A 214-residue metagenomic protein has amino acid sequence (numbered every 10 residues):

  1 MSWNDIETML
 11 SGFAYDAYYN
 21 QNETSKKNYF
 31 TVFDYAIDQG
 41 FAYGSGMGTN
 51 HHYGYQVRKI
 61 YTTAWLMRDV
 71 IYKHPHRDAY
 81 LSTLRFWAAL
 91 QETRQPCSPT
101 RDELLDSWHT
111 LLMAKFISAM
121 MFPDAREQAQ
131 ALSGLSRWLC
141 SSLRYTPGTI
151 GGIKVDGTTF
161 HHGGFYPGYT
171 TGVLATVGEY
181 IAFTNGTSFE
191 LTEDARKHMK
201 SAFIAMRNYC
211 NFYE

Functional and structural regions predicted by a protein language model:
M1-E214: Aromatic-lined, polymer-binding surfaces characteristic of secreted/periplasmic polysaccharide-degrading enzymes
